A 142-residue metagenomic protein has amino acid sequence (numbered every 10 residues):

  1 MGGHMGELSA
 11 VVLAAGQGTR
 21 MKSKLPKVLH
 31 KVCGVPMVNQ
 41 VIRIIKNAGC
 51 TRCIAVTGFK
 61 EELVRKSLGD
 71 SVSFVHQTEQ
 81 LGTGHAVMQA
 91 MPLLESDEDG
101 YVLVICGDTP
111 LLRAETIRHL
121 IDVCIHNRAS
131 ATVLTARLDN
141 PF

Functional and structural regions predicted by a protein language model:
G2-G6, V35-V123: Conserved N-terminal catalytic core of the sugar/cofactor nucleotidyltransferase
G2-S23: N-terminal nucleotide-binding beta1-loop-alpha1 segment
L13-A14, V56, V104-C106, T132-R137: Short beta-strand segments
K24-Q40: Short catalytic helix/loop segments, enriched in acidic residues and glycine and frequently bearing histidine
E115-F142: Conserved donor-nucleotide/metal-binding helix-loop-beta segment in metal-dependent transferases, i.e., the alpha-helix
